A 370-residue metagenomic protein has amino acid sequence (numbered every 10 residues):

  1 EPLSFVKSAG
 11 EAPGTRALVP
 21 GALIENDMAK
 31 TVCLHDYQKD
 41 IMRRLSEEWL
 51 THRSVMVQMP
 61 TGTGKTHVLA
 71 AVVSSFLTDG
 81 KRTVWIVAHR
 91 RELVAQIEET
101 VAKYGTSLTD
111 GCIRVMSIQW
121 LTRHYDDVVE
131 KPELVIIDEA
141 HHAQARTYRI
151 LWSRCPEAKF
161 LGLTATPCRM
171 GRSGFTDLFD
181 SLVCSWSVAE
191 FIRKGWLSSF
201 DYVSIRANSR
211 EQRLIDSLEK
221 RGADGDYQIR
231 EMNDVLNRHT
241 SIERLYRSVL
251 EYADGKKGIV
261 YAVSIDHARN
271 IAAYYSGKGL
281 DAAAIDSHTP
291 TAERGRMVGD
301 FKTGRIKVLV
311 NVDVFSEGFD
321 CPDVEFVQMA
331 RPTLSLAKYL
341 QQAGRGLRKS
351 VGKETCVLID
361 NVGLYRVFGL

Functional and structural regions predicted by a protein language model:
I24-M56: Conserved pre-motif I regulatory segment
H52-V72: Walker A/P-loop
A95, E99-D127: Inter-Walker segment of RecA-like/P-loop motor cores
A145-D201: Post-DEXD/H (motif II) to motif III coupling segment of the RecA-like Helicase ATP-binding lobe
L182-I259: Conserved interdomain linker/interface between the two RecA-like ATPase lobes of SF2 helicase motors
N270, D281-N311: Conserved helicase ATPase core of P-loop NTP-dependent helicases/translocases
V308-N311, E317-P332, K338, C356-I359: A short beta-strand element within the Helicase C-terminal
G346-G369: Conserved segment of the helicase C-terminal RecA-like domain
